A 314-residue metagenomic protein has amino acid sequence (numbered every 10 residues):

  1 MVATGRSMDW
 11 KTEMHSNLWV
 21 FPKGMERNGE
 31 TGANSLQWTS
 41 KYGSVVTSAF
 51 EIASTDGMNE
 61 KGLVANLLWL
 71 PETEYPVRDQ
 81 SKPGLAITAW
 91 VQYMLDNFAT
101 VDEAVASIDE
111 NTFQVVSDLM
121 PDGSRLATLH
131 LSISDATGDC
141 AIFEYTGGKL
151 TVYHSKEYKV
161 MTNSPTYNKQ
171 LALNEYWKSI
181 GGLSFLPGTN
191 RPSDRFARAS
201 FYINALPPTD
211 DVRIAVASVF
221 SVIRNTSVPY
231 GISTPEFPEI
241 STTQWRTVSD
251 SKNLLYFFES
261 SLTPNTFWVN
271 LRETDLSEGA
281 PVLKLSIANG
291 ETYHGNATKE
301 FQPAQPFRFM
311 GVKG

Functional and structural regions predicted by a protein language model:
M1-A3, V116-T128, A136-G138, K159-G314: C-terminus-biased signal that marks the final domain/tail of proteins
M1-K82, V115, G295-N296, E300: A contiguous strand-loop segment
W10-T12, P71-T73, G148-L150, L262-T266: Short, surface-exposed beta-strand-loop junctions and turns on beta-sheet-rich folds
E13-L18, Y75-D79, V152-K156, F267-E273: A short, polar/proline- and glycine-enriched secondary-structure boundary/capping micro-motif
W19-Q37, T73-F113, A280-E291: Compact, glycine/acidic-enriched structural inserts
T55, I142, R246-V248: Short, surface-exposed charged micro-motifs
N59-K61, L95-E103, T209-V216, S251-K252: A short, structured loop/turn motif at beta-sheet edges
L63-T88, I108-T166: Acidic/His-rich structured neighborhood in mature extracellular/periplasmic domains
